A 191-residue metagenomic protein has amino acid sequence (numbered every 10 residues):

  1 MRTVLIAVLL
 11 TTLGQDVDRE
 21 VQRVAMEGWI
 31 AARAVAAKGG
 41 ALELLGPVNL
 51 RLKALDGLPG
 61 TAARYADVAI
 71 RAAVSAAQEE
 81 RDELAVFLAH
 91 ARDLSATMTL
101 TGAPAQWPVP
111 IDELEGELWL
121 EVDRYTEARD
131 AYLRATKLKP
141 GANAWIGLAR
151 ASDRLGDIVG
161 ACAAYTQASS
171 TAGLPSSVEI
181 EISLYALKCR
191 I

Functional and structural regions predicted by a protein language model:
R19, D56-G60, S95-A103, P140-G147 (+1 more regions): Boundary/linker segments of alpha-helical solenoid repeat arrays
Q22, M26, I30-R33, A66 (+5 more regions): "A position-specific structural signal for the A-helix of alpha-solenoid helical repeats
A34-G39, Q78, V122, L155: Structural motif corresponding to the intra-repeat A-B loop/turn of tetratricopeptide repeats
K38-L45, R81-D82, Y125, A142 (+1 more regions): TPR-repeat structural position
N49-G57, A89-L100, D130, R134-K137 (+1 more regions): Amphipathic alpha-helical segments of tetratricopeptide repeats
A89-D93, D153-S176: TPR/TPR-like (Sel1-like) alpha-helical repeat modules
